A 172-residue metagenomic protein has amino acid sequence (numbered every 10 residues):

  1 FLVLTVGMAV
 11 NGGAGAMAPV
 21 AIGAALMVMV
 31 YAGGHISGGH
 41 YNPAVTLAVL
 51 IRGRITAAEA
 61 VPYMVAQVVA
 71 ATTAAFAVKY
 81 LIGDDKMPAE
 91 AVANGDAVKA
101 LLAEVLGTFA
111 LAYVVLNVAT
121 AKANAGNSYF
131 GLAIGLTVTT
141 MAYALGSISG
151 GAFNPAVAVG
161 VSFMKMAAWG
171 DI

Functional and structural regions predicted by a protein language model:
F1-I172: Membrane-interface helix-loop junctions and terminal tails of multi-pass membrane proteins
